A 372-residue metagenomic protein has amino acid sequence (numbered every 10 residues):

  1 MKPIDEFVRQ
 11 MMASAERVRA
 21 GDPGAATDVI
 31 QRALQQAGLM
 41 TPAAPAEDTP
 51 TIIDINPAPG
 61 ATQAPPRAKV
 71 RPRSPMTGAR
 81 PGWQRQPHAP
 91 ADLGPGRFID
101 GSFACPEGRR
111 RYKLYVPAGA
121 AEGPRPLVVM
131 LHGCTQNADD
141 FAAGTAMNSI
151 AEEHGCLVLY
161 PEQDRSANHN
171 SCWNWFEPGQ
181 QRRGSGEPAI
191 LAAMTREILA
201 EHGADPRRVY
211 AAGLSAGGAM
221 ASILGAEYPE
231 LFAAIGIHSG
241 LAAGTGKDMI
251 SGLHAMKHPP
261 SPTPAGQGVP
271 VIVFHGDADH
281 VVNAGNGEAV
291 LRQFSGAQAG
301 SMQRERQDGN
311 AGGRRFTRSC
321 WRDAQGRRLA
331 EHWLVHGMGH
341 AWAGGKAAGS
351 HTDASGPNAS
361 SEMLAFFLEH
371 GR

Functional and structural regions predicted by a protein language model:
M1-L127, D139-D140, T145, A212 (+6 more regions): A domain-start/cap signature at the N-terminus of enzymes
P3-F7, E122-Y210, L214, A219-A233 (+4 more regions): Serine-hydrolase catalytic machinery in alpha/beta-hydrolase-like enzymes
A189-I190, N286, E362: Charged catalytic carboxylate motif
S261-I272, N283: A structural motif
V273-H275, D279: Short beta-strand/loop motif that positions the catalytic acidic residue of the alpha/beta-hydrolase fold
V281-N286, A343: Conserved alpha/beta-hydrolase "acid-adjacent" motif
H332-K346: Active-site-adjacent mobile loop/cap segments within catalytic or ligand-binding domains
